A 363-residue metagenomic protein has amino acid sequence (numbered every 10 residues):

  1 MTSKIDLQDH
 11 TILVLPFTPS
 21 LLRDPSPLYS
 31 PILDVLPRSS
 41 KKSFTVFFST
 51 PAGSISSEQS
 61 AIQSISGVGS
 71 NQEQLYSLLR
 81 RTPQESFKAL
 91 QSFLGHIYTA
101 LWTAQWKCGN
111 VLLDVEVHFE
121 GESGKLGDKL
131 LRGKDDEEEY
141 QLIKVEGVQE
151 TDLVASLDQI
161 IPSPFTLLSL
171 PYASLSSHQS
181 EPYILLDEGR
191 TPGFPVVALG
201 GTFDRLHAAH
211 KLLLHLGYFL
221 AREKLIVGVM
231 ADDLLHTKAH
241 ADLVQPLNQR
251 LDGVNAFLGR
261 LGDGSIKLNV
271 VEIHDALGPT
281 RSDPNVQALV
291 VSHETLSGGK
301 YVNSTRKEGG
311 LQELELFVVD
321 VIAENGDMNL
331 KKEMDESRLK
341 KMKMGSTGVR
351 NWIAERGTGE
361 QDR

Functional and structural regions predicted by a protein language model:
M1-R363: Nucleotidyltransferase catalytic core that binds NTPs
